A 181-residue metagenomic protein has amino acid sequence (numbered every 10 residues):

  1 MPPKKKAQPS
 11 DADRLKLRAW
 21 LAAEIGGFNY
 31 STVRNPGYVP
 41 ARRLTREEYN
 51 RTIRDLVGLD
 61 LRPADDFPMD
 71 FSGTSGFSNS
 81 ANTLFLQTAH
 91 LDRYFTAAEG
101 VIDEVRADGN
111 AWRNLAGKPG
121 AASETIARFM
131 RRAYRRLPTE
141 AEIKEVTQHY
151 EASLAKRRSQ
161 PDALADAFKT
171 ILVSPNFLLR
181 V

Functional and structural regions predicted by a protein language model:
M1-A116, R131-R132, R136-T139, I143-Q148 (+3 more regions): Aromatic- and Gly/Pro-enriched helix-to-coil junctions and flexible linker segments
K118-S123, A127-R132: Extended, structured, electrostatic nucleic-acid-contact surfaces
G120-E124, K144, P161: Amphipathic alpha-helical repeat elements characteristic of tetratricopeptide repeat
I126, P138, Q160-V181: Aromatic-lined, polymer-binding surfaces characteristic of secreted/periplasmic polysaccharide-degrading enzymes
